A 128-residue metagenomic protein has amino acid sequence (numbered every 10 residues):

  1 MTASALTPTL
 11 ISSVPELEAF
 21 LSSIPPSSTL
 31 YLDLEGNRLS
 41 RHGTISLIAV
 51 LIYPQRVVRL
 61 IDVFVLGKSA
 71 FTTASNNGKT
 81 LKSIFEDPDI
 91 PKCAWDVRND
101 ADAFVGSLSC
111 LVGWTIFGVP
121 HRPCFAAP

Functional and structural regions predicted by a protein language model:
M1-L34, G67, N77: N-terminal accessory regions of nucleic-acid-interacting proteins
V14, G78, A94, R98-A101: Generic preference for well-ordered alpha-helical elements
F20-I24, N37-H42, A49-I52, S83-I84: Short secondary-structure boundary/capping segments within folded domains
T29-H42, D100: Short acidic, Gly/Ser-rich segments with clustered Asp/Glu that frequently serve as metal-coordination loops in enzyme
Y31, I90-V97: Acidic beta-strand-to-loop metal/phosphate-binding motif
G36-N37, Q55, L66, N99: Conserved beta-strand elements of beta-rich interaction domains across eukaryotes, especially beta-propellers
S46, V50-L51, R56, L60-I61 (+1 more regions): Metal-dependent phosphoesterase core characteristic of DEDDh/y 3'-5' exonuclease domains
V57-K92: Nucleic-acid-processing active sites and adjacent nucleic-acid-binding tracks, predominantly divalent metal-dependent
